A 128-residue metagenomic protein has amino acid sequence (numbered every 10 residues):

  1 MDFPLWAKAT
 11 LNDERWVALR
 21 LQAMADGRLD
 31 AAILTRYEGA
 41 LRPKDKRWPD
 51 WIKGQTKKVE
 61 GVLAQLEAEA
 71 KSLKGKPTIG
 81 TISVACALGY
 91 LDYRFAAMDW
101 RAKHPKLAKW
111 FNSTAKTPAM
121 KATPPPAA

Functional and structural regions predicted by a protein language model:
M1-R47: GST-like domain detector, emphasizing the conserved glutathione-binding G-site in the N-terminal thioredoxin-like
F3-K8, G75, K121-P126: Short, hydrophobic secondary-structure boundary micro-motifs
D30, A40-L41, L91-R101: Short helix-capping/linker segments at secondary-structure and domain boundaries
A31, V62, K71, T123 (+1 more regions): Non-globular targeting/processing and membrane-anchoring segments
D50-A68: Amphipathic alpha-helical packing segments from all-alpha helical-bundle domains
G75-A96: GST superfamily/GST-like fold recognition
A102-T123: C-terminal end-helix/capping segment
